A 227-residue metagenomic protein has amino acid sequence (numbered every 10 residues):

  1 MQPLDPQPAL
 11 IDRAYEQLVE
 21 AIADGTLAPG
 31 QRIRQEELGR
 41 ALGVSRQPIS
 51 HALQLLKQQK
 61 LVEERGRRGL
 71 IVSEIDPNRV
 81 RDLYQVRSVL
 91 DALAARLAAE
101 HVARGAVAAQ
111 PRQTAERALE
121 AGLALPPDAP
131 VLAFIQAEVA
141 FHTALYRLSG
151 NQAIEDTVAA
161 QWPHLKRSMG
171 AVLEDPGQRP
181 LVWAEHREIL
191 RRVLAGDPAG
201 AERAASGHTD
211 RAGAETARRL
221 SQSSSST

Functional and structural regions predicted by a protein language model:
M1-E100, R104, A217-T227: Short linear motifs at protein or domain termini
A9, L132, G177-P180: Short helix-capping and inter-helix turn/linker motifs at the boundaries of alpha-helical repeat units
R13, R67, L90, T114-R117 (+1 more regions): Alpha-helix N-cap/N′ positions at the starts of helices
A41, L173-T227: C-terminal regulatory/effector modules of DNA-binding transcriptional regulators
Q58-E63, Q161-P163, Q178-P180: Mobile beta-alpha loop/short-helix "lid" or hinge segments that flank ligand
L83, G105-A171, W183-R191, G200-D210: Conserved amphipathic alpha-helical segments that form helical-bundle/coiled-coil interaction surfaces
A98-V102, S149-A153, M169-P176, T216 (+2 more regions): Long, hydrophobic, amphipathic alpha-helical segments used as structural scaffolds
